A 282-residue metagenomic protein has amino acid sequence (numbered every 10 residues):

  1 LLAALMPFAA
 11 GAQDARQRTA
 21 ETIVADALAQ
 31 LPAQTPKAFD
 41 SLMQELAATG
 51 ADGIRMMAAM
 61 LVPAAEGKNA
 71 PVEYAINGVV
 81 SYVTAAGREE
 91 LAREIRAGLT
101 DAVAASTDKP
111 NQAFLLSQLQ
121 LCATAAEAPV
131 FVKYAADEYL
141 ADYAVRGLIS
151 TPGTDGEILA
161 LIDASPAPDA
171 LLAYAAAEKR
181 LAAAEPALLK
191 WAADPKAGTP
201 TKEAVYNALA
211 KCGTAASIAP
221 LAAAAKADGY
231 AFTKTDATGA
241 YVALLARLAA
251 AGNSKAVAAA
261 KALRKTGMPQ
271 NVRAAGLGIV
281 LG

Functional and structural regions predicted by a protein language model:
L1-P7: Bacterial N-terminal signal peptides
A9-A12: Boundary at the C-terminal end of the N-terminal hydrophobic targeting segment
D14-Q17, A29, K37-T49, A70-E90 (+11 more regions): Structural detector for internal amphipathic alpha-helices that build alpha-solenoid repeat scaffolds
A20-V24, I54, A92-R96, A128 (+4 more regions): Core helices of alpha-solenoid repeat scaffolds
I23, A38-L42, G53, M57: Short N-terminal amphipathic alpha-helix/helix-capping patch enriched in small hydrophobics with frequent Ser/Thr
T49-N69: Short, charge-rich amphipathic alpha-helical segments embedded in non-transmembrane helical bundles/solenoids
